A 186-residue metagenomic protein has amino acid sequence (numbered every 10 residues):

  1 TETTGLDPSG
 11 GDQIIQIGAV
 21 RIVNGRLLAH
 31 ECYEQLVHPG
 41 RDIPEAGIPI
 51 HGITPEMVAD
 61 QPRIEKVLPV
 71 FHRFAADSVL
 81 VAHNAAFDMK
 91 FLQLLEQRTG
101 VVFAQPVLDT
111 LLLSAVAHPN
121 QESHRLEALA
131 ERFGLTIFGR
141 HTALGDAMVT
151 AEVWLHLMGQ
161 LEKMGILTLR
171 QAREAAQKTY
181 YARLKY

Functional and structural regions predicted by a protein language model:
T1-G5, L112, V149: Short, glycine/acidic-enriched loop or turn micro-motifs at the edges of active sites
T1-Q105, P119-H141, T179-Y186: Conserved non-catalytic scaffold segment of RNase H-like nuclease domains
I48, L111-S114, E127, R170-R173: Generic detector of well-ordered alpha-helical segments enriched in charged/polar residues, highlighting helical
V102-S114: Conserved beta-strand -> loop -> alpha-helix junction used to position metal-binding or nucleic-acid-contacting
L113, L129, V149, V153-H156: Generic recognition of well-ordered alpha-helical segments
D146: Conserved catalytic/binding loops enriched for acidic/polar residues
A151-Y186: Acidic two-metal-ion nuclease catalytic site recognized across multiple nuclease folds, prominently DnaQ/RNase D-T
